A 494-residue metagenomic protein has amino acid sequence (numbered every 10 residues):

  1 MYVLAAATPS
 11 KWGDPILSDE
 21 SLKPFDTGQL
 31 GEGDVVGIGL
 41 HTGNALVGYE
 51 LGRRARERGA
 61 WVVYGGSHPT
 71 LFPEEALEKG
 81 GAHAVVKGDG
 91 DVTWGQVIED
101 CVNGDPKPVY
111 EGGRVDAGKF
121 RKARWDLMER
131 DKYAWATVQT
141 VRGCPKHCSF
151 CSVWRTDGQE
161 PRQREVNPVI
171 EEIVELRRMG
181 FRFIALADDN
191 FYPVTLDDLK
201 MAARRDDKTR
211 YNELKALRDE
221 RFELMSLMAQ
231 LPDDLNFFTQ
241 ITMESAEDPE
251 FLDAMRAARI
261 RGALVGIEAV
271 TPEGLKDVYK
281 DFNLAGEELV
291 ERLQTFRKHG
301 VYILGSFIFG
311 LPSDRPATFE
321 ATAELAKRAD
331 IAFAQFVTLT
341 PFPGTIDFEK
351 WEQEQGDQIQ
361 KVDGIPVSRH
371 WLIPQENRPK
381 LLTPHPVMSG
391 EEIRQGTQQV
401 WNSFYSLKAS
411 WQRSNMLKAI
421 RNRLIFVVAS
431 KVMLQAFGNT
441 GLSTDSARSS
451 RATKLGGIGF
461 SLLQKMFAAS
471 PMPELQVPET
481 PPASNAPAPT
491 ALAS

Functional and structural regions predicted by a protein language model:
M1-F181: Acidic, low-complexity intrinsically disordered segments
D14-L17, Q29-D34, I346-S494: Radical SAM enzyme core and accessory elements
D14-P15, V62, I184, F237 (+2 more regions): Hydrophobic anchor at the start of a short beta-strand that flanks the dinucleotide cofactor-binding loop
D34, K79-H83, V102-G104, A202-R204 (+4 more regions): Short, hinge-like loop/turn segments at secondary-structure boundaries
P73-E75, K146, F183, Y192-D206 (+4 more regions): Flexible glycine/acidic-rich beta-alpha junction loops that bind and position SAM and/or redox cofactors in anaerobic
E75-G95, P232, A254-A263, A321-F336: Structural recognition of alpha->loop->beta junctions
R121-L304, F309-L311, P316-E324: Radical SAM [4Fe-4S] cluster-binding motif and immediate context
